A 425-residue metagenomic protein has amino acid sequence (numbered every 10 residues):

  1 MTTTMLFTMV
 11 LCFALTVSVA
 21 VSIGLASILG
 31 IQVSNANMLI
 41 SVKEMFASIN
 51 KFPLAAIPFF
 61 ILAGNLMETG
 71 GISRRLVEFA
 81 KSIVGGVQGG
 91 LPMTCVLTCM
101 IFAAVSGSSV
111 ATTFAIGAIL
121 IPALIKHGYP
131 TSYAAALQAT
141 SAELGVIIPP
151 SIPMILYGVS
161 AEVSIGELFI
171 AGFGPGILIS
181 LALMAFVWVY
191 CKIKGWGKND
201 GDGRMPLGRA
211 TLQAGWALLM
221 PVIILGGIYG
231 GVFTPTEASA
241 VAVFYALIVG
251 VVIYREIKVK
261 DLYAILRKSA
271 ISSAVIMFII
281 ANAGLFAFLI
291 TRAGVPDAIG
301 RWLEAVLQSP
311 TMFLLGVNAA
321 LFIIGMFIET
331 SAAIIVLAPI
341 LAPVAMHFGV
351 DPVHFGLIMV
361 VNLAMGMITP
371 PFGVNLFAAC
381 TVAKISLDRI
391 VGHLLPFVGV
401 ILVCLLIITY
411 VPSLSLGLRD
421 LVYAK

Functional and structural regions predicted by a protein language model:
M1-K425: Alpha-helical transmembrane segments of multi-pass membrane transport proteins
